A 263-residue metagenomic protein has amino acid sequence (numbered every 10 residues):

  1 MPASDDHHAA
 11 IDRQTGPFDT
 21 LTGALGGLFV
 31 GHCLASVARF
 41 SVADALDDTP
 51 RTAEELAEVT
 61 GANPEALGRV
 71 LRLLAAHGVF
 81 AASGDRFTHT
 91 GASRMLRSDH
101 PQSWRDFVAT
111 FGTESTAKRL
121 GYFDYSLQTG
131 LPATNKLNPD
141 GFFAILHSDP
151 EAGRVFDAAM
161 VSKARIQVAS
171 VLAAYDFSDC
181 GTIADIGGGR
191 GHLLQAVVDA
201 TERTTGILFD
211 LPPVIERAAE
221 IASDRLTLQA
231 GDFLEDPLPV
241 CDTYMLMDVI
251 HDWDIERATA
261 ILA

Functional and structural regions predicted by a protein language model:
D5-D12, G16-P50, E55-V59, E65-G181: Conserved Class I S-adenosyl-L-methionine-dependent methyltransferase catalytic core
R94-M95, E235, H251: Active-site micro-motifs of SAM-dependent methyltransferase domains
F177, L238-P239, L262: A short, aliphatic-rich alpha-helical micro-motif
A184, G189-D236: Class I SAM-dependent methyltransferase SAM/SAH-binding core
L234-Y244: A short acidic, Gly/Pro-enriched loop at the edge of an enzyme's catalytic core that lines a small-molecule cofactor
L246-M247, A258: A short beta-strand submotif of the Rossmann-like class I SAM-dependent methyltransferase core that lines
D252-A263: A short, conserved alpha-helix within the catalytic core of class I
